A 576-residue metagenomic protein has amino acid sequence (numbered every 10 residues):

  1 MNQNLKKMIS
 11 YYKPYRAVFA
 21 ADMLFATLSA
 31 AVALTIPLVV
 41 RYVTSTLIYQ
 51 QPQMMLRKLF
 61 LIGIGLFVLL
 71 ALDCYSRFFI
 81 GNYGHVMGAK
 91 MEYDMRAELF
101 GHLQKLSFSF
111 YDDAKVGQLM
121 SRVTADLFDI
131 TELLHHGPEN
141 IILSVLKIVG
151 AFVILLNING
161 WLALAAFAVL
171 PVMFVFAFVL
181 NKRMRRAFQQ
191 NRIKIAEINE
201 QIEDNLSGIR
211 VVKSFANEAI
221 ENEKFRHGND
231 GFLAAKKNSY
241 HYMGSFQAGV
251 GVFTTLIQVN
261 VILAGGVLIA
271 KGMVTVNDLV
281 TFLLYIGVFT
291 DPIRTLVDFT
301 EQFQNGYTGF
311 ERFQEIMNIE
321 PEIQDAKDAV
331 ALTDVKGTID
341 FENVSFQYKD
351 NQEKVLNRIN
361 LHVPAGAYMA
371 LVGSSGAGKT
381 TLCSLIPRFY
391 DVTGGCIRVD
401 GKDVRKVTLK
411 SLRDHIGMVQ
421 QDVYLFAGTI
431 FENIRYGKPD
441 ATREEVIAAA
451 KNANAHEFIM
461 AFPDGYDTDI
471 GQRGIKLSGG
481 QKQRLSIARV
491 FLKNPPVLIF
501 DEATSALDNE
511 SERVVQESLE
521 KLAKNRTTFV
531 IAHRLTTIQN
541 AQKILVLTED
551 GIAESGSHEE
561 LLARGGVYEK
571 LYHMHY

Functional and structural regions predicted by a protein language model:
M1, L24-F25, V32-S45, L69-V116 (+12 more regions): Juxtamembrane helix-loop junctions of ABC transporter transmembrane domains
M1-A33, I48-I62, F79-M91, M95 (+12 more regions): Membrane-integrated ABC transporters
A17, F108-S109, A125-L134, P138 (+10 more regions): An intracellular "coupling" helix at the cytosolic face of ABC transporter transmembrane type-1 domains
F19-S76, N157-W161, A270-V276: Transmembrane helix-loop-helix hairpins at lipid-water interfaces of multipass membrane proteins, especially the type-1
L24, L28, V32, I36 (+3 more regions): Hydrophobic alpha-helical transmembrane segments of ABC transporter permease domains
Y49-Q51, M55, L61, I154-A168 (+2 more regions): Helix-loop-helix
L332-Y576: ABC-type nucleotide-binding domain
